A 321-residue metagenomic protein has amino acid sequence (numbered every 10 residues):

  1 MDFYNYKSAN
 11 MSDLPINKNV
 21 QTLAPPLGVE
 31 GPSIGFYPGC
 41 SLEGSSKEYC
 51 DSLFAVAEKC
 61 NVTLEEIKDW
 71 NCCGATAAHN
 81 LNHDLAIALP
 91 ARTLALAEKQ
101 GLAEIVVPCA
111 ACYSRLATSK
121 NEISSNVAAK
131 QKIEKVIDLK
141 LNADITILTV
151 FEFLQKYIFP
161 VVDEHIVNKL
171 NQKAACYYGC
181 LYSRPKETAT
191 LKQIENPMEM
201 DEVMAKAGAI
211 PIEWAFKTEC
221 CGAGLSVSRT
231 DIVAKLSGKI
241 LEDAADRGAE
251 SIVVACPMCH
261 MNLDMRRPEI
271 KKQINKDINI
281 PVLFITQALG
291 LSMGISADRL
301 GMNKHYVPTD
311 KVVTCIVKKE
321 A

Functional and structural regions predicted by a protein language model:
D2-A321: Iron-sulfur cluster-binding electron-transfer modules in prokaryotic oxidoreductases
